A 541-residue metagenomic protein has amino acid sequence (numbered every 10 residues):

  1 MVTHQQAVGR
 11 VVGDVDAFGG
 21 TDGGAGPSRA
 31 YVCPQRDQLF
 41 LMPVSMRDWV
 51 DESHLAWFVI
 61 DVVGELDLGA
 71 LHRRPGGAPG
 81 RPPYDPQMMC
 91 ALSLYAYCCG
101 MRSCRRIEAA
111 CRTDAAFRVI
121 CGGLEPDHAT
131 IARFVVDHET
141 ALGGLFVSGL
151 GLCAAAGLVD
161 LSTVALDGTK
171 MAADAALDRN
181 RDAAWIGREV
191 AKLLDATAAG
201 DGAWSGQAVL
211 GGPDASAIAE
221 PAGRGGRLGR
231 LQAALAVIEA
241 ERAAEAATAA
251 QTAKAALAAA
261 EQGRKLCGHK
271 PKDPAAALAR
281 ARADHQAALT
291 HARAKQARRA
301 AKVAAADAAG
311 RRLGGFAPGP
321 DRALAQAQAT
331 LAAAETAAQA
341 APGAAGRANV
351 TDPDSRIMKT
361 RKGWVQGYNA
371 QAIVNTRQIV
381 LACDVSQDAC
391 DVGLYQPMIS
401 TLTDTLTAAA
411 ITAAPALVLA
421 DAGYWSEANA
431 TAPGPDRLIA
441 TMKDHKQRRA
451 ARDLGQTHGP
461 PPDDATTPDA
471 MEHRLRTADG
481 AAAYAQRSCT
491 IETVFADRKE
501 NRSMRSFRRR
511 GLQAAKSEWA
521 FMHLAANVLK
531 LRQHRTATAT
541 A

Functional and structural regions predicted by a protein language model:
V2-D14, T21-G23, P27, V32-C33 (+4 more regions): Anion-binding and metal-coordination hotspots
V32-R36, R81-P83, R118-I120: A short, ordered amphipathic alpha-helix with a cationic face
C33-R36, L41, W49-S53: N- or domain-start disorder-to-order transition segments that initiate the globular core
D48-L94, C99: Basic, short loop/linker segments at the boundary and entry of helix-turn-helix/winged-helix-like folds
E65-A70, D114, R118, N501: A short secondary-structure junction motif
